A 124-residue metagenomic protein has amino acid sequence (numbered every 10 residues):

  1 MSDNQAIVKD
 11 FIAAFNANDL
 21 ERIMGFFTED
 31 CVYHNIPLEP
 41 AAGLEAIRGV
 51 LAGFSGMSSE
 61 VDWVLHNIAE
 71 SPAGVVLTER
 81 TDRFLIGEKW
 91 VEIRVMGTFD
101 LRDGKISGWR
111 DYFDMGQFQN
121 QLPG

Functional and structural regions predicted by a protein language model:
M1-E29, G124: Short, low-complexity N-terminal intrinsically disordered segments enriched in polar/charged residues
V8-F11, I23-M24, C31, G43 (+4 more regions): Hydrophobic pocket/interface hotspot
L20-G74: A solvent-exposed, acidic/Ser-Thr-rich amphipathic alpha-helical stretch
D62-V64, V91-M96: Short, surface-exposed coil-to-beta transition loops
E70-S71, L85, L101: Generic beta-strand structural signal
P72-D82: A short hydrophobic beta-strand element
F84-E92: Short, cysteine-centered beta-strand-loop-beta hairpins and adjacent loop/turn segments enriched in charged/polar
R110-G124: Low-complexity, intrinsically disordered terminal/linker segments enriched in charged and Gly/Pro repeats
